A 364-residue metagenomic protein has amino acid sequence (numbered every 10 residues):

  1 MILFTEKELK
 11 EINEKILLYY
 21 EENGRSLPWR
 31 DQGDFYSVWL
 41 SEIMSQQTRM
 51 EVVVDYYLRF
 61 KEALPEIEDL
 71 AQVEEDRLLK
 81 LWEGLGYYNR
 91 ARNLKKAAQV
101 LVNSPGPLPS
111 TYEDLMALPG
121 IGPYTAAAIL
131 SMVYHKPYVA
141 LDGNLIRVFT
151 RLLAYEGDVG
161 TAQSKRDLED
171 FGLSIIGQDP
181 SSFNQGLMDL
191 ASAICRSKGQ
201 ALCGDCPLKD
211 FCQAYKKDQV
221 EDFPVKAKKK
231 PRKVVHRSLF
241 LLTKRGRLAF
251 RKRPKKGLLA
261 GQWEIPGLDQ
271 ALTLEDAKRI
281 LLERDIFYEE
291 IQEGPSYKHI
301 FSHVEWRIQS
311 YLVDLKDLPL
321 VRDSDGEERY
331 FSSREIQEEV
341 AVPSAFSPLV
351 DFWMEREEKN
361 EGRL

Functional and structural regions predicted by a protein language model:
M1-R25, D31, A193-L364: Intrinsically disordered, low-complexity, charged terminal extensions of DNA damage-control enzymes
I2-E6, E14-G204, L208-K216, E221 (+1 more regions): Catalytic cores of DNA base-excision repair glycosylases
